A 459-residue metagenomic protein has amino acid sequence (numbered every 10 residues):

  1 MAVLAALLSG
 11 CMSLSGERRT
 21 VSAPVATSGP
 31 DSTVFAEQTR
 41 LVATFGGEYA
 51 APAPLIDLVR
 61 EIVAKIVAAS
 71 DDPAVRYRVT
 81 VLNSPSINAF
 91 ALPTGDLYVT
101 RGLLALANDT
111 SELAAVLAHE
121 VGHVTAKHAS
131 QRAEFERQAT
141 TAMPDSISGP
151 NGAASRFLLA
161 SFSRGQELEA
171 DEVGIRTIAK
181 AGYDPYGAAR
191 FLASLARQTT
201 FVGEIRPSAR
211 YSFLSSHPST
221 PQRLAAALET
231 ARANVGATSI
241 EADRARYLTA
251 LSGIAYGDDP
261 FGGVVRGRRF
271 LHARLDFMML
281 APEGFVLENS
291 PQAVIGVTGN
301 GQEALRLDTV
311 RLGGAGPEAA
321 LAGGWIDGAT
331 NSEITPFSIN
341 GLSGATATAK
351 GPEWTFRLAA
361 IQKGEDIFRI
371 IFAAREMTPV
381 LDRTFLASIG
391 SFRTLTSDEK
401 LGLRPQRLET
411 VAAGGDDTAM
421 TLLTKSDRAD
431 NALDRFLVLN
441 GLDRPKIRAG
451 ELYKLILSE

Functional and structural regions predicted by a protein language model:
M1, C11-S252, Y256-H272, M278-L280 (+5 more regions): A Zn2+-metalloprotease active-site environment signal
A114, F285, I370-T410: Surface-exposed amphipathic alpha-helical segments
G284-V286, V294-V297, A322-P336, G341 (+3 more regions): Extended non-catalytic domains of envelope/secretory-pathway proteins
R306-T309, E365-E376: Short, well-ordered beta-strand elements
A322-I371: Signature of long, low-cysteine stretches enriched in small and polar/charged residues
S397-D430: Primarily a LysM-type cell-wall glycan-binding module
N431-E459: Extracellular LysM carbohydrate-binding repeats and other cell-envelope/extracellular binding modules
